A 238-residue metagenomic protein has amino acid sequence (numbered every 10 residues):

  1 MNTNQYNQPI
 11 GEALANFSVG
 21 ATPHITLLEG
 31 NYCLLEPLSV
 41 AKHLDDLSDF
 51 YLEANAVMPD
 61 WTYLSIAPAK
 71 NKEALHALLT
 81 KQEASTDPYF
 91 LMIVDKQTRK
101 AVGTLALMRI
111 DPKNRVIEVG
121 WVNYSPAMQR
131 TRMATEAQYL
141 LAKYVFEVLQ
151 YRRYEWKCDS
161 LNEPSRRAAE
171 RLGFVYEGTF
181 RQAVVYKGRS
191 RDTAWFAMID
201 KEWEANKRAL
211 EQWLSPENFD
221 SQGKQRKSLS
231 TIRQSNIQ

Functional and structural regions predicted by a protein language model:
M1-T131, Y144, V148, R189-A194 (+2 more regions): GNAT-family acyltransferases
A134: Glycine-rich acyl-CoA binding loop
L141: Flexible ATP-lid and adjacent glycine-rich G1/G2 motifs of the Bergerat
E147-K157: Conserved GNAT acetyl-CoA-binding A-motif
W156-S165: Conserved beta-strand-loop-alpha-helix junction that forms the acyl-donor binding cleft
A168-A169, F196: Conserved active-site tyrosine of GNAT-family acetyltransferases
V175-R189: Conserved catalytic-core motifs of GNAT/GCN5-like acyltransferases
